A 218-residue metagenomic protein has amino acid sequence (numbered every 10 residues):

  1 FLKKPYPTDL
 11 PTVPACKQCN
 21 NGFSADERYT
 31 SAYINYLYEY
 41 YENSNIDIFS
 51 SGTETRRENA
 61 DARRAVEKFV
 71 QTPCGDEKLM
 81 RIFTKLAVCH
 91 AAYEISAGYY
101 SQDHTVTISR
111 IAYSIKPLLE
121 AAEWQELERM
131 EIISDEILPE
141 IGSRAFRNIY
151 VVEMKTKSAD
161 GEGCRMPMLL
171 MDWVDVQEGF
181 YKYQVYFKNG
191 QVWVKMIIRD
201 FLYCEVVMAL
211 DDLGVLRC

Functional and structural regions predicted by a protein language model:
F1, S31-Y40: Short cysteine/histidine-rich metal-coordination sites, predominantly Zn2+-binding motifs
F1-T12, E27-Y29: Histidine-centered nuclease catalytic patch
A15: The −1 position to Zn-ligating cysteines in a subset of zinc-ribbon hairpins
Q18: Short, cysteine/histidine-rich loop/knuckle motifs that typically chelate Zn2+
G22-D26: Short, non-ligating residues that shape and space the ligands of small metal-coordination modules and catalytic
Y41-R56: Interdomain hinge/linker segments and adjacent boundary elements that couple functional modules
T53-A92: Short flanking/linker segments adjacent to small metal-binding domains or redox-active Cys/His motifs
M80-C218: C-terminal, charged low-complexity interaction regions
